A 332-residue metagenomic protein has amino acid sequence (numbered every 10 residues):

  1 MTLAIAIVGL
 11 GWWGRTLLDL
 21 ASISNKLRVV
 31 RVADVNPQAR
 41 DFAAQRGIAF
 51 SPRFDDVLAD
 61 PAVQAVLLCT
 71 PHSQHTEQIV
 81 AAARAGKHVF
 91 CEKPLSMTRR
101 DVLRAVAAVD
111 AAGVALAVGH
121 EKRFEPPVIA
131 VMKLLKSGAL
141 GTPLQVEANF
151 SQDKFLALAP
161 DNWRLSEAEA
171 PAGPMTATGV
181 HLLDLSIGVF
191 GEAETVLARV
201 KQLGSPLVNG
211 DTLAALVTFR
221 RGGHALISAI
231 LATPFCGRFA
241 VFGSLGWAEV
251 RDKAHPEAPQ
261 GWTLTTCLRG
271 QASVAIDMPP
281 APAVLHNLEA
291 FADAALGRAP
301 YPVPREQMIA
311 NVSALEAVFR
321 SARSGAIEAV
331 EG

Functional and structural regions predicted by a protein language model:
M1, I7, A65-L68, L103 (+1 more regions): C-terminal helix-rich "cap/oligomerization" subdomain common to oxidoreductases
M1-R46: N-terminal Rossmann-like dinucleotide-binding module
L17, V35, I48-A108: Beta-loop-alpha module in the N-terminal Rossmann-like domain of NAD(P)-dependent dehydrogenases, especially those
P52, F90-C91, L116-V118, I227 (+1 more regions): Hydrophobic residues in well-ordered beta-strands that form the structural core
L103-E121, G141-Q145: Rossmann-fold dehydrogenase core element
E121, A240-E306, E328-G332: C-terminal glycine/acidic-rich active-site capping loop/insertion
K122-P206, G325: Predominantly a Rossmann-like dinucleotide-binding segment in NAD(P)-dependent oxidoreductases
A177, L183-E257, L285-P300: Contiguous beta-strand/loop segments that form the cofactor/metal-binding neighborhood of enzyme cores
